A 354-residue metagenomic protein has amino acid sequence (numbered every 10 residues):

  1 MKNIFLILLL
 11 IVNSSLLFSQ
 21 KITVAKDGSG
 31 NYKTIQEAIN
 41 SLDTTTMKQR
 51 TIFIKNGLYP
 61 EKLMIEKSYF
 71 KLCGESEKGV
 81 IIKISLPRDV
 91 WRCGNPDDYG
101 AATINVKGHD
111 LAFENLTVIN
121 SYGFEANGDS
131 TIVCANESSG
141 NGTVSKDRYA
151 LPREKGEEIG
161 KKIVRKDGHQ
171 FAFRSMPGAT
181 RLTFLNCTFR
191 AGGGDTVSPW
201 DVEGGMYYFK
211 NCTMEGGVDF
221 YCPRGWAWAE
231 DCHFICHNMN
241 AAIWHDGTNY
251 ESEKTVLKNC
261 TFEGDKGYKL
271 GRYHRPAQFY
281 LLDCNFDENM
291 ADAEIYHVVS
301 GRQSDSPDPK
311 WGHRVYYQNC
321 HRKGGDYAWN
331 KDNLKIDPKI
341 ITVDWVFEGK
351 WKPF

Functional and structural regions predicted by a protein language model:
M1-K21: Bacterial Sec-dependent N-terminal signal peptides
Q20-S29, K33-F354: Sequence-level preference for short, compositionally simple segments enriched in small aliphatic or small polar residues
